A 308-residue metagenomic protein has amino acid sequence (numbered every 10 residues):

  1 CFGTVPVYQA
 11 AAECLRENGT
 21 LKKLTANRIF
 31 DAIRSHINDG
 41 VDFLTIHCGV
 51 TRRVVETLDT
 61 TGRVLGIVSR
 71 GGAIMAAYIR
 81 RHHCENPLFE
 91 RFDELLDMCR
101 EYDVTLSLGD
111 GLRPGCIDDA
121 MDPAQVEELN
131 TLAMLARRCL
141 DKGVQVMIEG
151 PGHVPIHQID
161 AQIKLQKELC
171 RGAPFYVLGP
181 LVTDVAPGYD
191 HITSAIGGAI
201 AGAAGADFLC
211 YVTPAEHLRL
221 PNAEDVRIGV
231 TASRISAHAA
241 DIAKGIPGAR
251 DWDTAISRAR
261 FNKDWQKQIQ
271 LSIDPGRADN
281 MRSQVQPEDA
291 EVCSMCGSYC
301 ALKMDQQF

Functional and structural regions predicted by a protein language model:
C1-T183, Y189, A195-F208: Alpha/beta enzyme core
E56-R80, P114, D119-A120, R138 (+1 more regions): Catalytic or ion-coupling anion/metal-binding cores of large enzyme and transporter domains
V185-S194, A199-I246: C-terminal catalytic subdomain
